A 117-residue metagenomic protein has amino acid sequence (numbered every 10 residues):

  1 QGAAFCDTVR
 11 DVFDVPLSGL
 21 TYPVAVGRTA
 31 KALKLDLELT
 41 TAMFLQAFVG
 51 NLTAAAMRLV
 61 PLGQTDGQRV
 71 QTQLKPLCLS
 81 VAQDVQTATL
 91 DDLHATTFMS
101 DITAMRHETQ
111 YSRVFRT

Functional and structural regions predicted by a protein language model:
Q1-L59, G67, Q71-T72: Amphipathic alpha-helical interface segments
Q46-T117: C-terminal auxiliary extensions adjacent to catalytic cores
